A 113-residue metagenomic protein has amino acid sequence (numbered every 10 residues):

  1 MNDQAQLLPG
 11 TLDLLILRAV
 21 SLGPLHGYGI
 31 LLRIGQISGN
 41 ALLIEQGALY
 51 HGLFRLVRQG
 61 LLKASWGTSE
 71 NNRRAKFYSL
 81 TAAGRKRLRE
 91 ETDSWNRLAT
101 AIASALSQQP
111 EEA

Functional and structural regions predicted by a protein language model:
M1-L7, E91: Intrinsically disordered, low-complexity serine/threonine- and proline-rich regulatory segments
A5-A48: N-terminal helix-turn-helix DNA-binding core of bacterial DNA-binding proteins
R18, L32, H51, R89 (+1 more regions): A cross-family signal for key residues in well-ordered alpha-helices that form functional helical elements
L49-L56: Basic amphipathic alpha-helical segments that dock to polyanions
V57-R74, S79: Beta-hairpin "wing" of winged helix-turn-helix
L80-G84: Accessory beta->alpha helical hairpin/"wing" motif in late/C-terminal subdomains of nucleic-acid enzymes
K86-A113: Amphipathic alpha-helical dimerization/coiled-coil segments that flank or bridge DNA-binding/regulatory modules
